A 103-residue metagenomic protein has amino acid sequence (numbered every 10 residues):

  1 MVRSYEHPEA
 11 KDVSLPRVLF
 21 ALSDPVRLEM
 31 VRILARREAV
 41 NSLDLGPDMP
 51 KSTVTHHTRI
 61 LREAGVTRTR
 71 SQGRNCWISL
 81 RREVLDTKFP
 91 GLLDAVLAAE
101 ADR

Functional and structural regions predicted by a protein language model:
V2-L28: Short alpha-helical segments that sit at the start of domains
K11-L15, L19, R36, W77-R103: Conserved segment of winged-helix/HTH DNA-binding domains
P25-L28, A35-N41: Short capping segments at the starts of secondary-structure elements
V26, T53, V84: Two-component histidine kinase catalytic core, primarily the HATPase_c
S42-T67: Canonical helix-turn-helix DNA-binding module
E63-G73, S79: Beta-hairpin "wing" of winged helix-turn-helix
